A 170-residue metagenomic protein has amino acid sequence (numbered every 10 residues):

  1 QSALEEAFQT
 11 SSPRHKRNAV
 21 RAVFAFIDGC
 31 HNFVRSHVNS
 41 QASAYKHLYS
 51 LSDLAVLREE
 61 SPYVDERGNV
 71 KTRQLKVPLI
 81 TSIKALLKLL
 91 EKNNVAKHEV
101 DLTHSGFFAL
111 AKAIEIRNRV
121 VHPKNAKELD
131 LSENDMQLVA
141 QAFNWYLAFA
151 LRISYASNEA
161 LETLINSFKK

Functional and structural regions predicted by a protein language model:
Q1-R21, H37-V38, W145, L164-S167: Charged alpha-helical initiation segments
Q9-R21, H104-A111, D130-E133: Short, solvent-exposed segments of well-ordered alpha helices
A22-C30: Hydrophobic alpha-helical packing segments in soluble, helical-rich domains
S40, D130, L151-K170: Long amphipathic alpha-helical segments
A42-R119, P123, K127, W145-Y155: Flexible secondary-structure boundary motifs
N134-A150: Short secondary-structure subsegments characteristic of cysteine-rich extracellular domains
